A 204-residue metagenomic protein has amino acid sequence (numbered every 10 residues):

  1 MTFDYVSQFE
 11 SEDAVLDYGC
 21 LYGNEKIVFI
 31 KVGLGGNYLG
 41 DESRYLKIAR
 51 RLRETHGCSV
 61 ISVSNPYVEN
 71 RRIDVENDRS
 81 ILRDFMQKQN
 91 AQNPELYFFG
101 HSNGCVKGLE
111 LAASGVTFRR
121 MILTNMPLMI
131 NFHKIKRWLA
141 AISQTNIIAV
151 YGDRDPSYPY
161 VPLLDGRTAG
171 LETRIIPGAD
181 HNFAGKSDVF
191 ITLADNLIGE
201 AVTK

Functional and structural regions predicted by a protein language model:
S11-V15, L21-P66: Short, surface-exposed "cap/lid" segments of acyl-processing enzymes
R44, N70-A91, E110: Alpha/beta-hydrolase active-site loop
R71-R72, A179-I191: Catalytic histidine-centered segment of alpha/beta-hydrolase-like enzymes
R83-M86, S187-K204: Catalytic active-site module of serine/aspartate enzymes centered on a nucleophile-bearing elbow/loop
F99-G108: Gly/Ala-rich beta-loop-alpha elbow adjacent to hydrolase catalytic centers
I122-N131, G152-R154: Active-site nucleophile loop of the alpha/beta-hydrolase fold
I142-S143, A149-Y151: Short beta-strand/loop motif that positions the catalytic acidic residue of the alpha/beta-hydrolase fold
P156-P162: Conserved alpha/beta-hydrolase "acid-adjacent" motif
